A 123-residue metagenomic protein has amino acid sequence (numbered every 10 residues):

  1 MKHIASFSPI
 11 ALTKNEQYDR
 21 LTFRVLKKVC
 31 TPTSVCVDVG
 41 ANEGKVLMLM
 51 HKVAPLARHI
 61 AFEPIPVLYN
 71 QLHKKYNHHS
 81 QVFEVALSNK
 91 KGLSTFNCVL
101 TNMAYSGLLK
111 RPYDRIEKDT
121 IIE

Functional and structural regions predicted by a protein language model:
M1-E123: Phosphate/nucleotide-binding beta-alpha loop and adjacent structural elements of enzyme active sites
